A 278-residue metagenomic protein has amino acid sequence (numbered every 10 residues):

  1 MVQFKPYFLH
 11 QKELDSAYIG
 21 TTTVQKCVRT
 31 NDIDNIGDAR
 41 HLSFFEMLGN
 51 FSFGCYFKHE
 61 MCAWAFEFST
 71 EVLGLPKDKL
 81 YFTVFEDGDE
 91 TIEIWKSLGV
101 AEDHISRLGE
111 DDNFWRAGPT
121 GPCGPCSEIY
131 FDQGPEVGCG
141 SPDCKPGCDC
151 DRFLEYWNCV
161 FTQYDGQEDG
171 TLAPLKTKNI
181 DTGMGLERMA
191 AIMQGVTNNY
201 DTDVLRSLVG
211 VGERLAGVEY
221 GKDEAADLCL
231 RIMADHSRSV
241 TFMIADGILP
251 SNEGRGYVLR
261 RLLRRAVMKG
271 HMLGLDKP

Functional and structural regions predicted by a protein language model:
M1-L259, R264-L273: Alpha-helical segments
L275-P278: Terminal amphipathic helices with adjacent charged low-complexity linkers/tails
